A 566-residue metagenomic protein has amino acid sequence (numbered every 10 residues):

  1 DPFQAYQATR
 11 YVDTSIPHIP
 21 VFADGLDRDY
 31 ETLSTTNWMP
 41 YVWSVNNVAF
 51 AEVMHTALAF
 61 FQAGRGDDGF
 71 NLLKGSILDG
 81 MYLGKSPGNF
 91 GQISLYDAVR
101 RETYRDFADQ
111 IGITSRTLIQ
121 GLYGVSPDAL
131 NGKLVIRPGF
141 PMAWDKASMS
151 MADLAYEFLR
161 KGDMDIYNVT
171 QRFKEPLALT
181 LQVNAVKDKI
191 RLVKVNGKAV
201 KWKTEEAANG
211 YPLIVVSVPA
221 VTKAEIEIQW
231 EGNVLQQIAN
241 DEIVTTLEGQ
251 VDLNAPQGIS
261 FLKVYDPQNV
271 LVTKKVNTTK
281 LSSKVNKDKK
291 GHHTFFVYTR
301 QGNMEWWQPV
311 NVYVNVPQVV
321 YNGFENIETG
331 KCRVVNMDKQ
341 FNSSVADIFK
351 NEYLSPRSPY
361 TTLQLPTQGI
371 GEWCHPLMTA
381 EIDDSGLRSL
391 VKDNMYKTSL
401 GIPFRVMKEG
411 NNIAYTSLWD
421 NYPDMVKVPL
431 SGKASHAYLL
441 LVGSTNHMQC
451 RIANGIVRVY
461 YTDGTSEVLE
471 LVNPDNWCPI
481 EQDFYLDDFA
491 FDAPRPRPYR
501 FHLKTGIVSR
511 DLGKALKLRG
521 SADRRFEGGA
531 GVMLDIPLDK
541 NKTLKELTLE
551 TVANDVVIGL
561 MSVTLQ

Functional and structural regions predicted by a protein language model:
D1-V48, M81-Y82, Q92-Y96, S148: Extended glycan-interaction surfaces of carbohydrate-active proteins
V42, H55-F261: Non-catalytic C-terminal accessory modules of carbohydrate-active enzymes
G132, T222, T279, K289-F295 (+1 more regions): A glycine-anchored, Pro-Gly-centered beta-turn/N-cap motif
K189-V195, I259-L271, A453-V472: Extended low-complexity, serine/threonine- and proline-enriched intrinsically disordered segments
L192-V215, N269-V276, K408-S417, D483: Solvent-exposed beta-strand/loop surfaces of large extracellular or lumenal domains
A208-L213, N277-S282, R524-M533: Aromatic sugar-binding surface patches on proteins that engage polysaccharides or sugar-phosphate polymers
V218-T222, K284-H292, N541: Surface-exposed, short loops/turns at beta-strand junctions within beta-sandwich domains
K290-Q566: N-terminal/edge-of-domain interface segments
